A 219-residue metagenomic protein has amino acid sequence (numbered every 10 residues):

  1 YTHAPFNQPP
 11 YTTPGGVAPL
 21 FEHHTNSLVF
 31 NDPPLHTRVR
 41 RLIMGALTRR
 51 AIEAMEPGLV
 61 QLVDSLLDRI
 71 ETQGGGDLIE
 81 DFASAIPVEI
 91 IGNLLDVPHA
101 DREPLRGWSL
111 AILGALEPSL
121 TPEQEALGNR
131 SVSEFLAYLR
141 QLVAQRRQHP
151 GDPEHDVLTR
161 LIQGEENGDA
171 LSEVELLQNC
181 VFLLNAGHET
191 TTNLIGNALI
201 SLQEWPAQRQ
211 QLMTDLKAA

Functional and structural regions predicted by a protein language model:
Y1-A219: Cytochrome P450
